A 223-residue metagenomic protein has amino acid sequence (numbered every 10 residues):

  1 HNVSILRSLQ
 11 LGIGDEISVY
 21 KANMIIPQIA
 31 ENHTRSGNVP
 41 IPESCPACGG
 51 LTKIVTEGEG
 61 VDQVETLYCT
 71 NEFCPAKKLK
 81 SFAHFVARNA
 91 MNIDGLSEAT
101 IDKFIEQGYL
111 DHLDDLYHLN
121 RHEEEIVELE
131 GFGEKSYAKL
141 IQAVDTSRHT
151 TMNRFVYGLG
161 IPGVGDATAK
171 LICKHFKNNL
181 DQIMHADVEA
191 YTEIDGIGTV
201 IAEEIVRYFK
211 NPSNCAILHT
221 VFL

Functional and structural regions predicted by a protein language model:
H1-L9, G37-N38: Short alpha-helix capping/helix-loop boundary micro-motifs
G12, M24-L223: Accessory alpha-helical DNA-binding modules that contact the DNA backbone or grooves
